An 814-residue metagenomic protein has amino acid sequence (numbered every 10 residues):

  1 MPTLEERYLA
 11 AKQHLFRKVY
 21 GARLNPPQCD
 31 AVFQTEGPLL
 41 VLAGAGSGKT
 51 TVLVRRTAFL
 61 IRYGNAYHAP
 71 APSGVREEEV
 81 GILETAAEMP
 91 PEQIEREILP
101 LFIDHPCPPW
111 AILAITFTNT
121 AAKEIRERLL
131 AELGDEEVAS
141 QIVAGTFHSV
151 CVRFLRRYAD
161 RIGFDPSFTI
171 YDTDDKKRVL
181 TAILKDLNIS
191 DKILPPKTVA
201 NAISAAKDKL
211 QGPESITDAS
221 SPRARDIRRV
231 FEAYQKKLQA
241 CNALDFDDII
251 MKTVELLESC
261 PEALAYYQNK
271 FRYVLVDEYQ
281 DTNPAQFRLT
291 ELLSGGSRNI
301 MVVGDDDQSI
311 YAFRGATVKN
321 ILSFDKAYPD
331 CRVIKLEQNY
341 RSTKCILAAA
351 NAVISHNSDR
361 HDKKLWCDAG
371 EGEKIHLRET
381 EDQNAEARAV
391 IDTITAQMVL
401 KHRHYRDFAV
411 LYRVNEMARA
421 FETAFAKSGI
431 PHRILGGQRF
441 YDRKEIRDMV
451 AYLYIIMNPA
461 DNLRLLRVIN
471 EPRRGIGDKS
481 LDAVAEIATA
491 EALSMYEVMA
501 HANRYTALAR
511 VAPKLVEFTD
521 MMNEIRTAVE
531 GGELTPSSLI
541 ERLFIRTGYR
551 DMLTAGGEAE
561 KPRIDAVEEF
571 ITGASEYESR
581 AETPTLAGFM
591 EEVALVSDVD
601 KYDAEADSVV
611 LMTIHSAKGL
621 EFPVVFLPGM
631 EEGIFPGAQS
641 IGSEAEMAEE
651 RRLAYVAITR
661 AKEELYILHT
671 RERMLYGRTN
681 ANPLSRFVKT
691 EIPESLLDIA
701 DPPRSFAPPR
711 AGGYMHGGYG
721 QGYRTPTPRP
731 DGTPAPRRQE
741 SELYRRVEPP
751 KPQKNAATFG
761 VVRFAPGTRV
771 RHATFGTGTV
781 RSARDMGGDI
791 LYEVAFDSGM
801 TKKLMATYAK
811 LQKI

Functional and structural regions predicted by a protein language model:
Q13-A45, T50-L53, P72-E84, R96-E97 (+8 more regions): Conserved helicase NTPase motor core
G37, C107-A111, V138-Q141, G296-N299 (+9 more regions): Short glycine-/polar-rich loops that comprise or flank the Walker A/P-loop and associated switch/sensor motifs
T50-L53, L83-P106, P329-R332, Q338-P431 (+5 more regions): Helicase P-loop NTPase motor core
L60-A69, C107, G134: Post-Walker A helix-loop "phosphate-sensing" segment adjacent to the P-loop in P-loop NTPases
P109-A202, E214-D218, R378: Conserved P-loop NTPase-based nucleic-acid remodeling module centered on helicase motor cores
A139-R153, D172, I430-A451: Conserved beta-strand -> loop -> alpha-helix junction used to position metal-binding or nucleic-acid-contacting
I216, S220, H404, A418-I430 (+3 more regions): Conserved helicase C-terminal RecA-like lobe
T554, G629-K803, Y808-I814: C-terminal accessory regions
